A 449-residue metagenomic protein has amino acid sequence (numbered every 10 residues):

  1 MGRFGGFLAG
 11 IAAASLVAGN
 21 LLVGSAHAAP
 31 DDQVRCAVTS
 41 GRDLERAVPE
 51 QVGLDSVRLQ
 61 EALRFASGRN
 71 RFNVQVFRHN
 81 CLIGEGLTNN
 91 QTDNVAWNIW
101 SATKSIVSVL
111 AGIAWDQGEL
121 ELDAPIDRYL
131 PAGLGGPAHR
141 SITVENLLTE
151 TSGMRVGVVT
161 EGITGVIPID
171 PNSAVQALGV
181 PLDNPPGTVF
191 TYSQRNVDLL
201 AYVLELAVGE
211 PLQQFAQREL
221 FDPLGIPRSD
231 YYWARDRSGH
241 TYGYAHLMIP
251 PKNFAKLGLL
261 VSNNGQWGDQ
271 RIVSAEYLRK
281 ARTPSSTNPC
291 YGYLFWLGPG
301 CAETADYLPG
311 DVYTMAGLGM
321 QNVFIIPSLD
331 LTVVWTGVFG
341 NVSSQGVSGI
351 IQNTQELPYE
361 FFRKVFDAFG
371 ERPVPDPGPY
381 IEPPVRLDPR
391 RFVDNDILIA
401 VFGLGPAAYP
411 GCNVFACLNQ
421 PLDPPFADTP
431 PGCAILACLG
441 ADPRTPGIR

Functional and structural regions predicted by a protein language model:
M1-A29: Secretory targeting and sorting signals
A26-H27, G41-H79: Beta-lactamase-like hydrolase cores
Q60-T92, V323, D330-V334: A short, well-structured edge-of-sheet supersecondary motif
N80, W97-D123, L147, L200-L204 (+1 more regions): Active-site SXXK
Q117-M154, G179, V208-Y244, I249: Active-site helix/loop module of the DD-peptidase/beta-lactamase fold, centered on the serine-lysine SxxK catalytic
E150, N196-V203, G243-W267, Q321-V338: Active-site-proximal alpha-helical segments within enzyme catalytic domains
R228, R282-T332: Active-site Gly/Thr loop motif
M315-R449: Structured C-terminal helix/loop/strand segments within mature extracytoplasmic catalytic/sensor domains
